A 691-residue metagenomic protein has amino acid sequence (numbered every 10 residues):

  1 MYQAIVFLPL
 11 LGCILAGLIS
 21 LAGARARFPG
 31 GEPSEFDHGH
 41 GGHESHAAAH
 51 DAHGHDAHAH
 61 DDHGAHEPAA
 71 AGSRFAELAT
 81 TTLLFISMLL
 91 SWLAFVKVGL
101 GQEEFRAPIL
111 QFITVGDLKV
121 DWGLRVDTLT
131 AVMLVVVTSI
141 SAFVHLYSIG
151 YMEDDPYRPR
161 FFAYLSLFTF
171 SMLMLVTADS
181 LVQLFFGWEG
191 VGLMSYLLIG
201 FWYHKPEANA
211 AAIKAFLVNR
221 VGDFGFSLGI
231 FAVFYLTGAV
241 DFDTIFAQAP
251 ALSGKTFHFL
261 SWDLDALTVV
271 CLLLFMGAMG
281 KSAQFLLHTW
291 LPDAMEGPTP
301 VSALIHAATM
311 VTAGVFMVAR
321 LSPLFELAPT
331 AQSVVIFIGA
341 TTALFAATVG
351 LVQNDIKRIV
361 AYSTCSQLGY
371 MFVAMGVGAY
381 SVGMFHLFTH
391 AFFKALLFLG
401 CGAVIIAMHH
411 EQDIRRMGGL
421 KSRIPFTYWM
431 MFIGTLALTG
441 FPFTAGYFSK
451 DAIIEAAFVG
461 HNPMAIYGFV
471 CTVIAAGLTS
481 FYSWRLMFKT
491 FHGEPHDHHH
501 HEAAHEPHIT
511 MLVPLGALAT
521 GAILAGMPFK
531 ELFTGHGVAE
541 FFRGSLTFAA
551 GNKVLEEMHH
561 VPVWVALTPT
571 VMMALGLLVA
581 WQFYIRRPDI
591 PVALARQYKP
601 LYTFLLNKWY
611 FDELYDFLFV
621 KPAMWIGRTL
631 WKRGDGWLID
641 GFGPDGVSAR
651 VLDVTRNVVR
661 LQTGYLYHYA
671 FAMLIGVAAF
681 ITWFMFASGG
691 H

Functional and structural regions predicted by a protein language model:
M1-L11, A71-T82, L118-V136, M174-G187 (+7 more regions): Membrane-entry segments of alpha-helical transmembrane domains in multi-pass membrane proteins
M1-Q3, I19-A142, L146-A163, L236-W262 (+4 more regions): Transmembrane helix-loop-helix hairpins at membrane boundaries of multipass inner-membrane proteins
Y2-G12, A76-L90, T130-V137, F161 (+12 more regions): Hydrophobic alpha-helical transmembrane segments of polytopic
C13-A16, M88-W92, K394, G400 (+2 more regions): Hydrophobic alpha-helical membrane-embedded segments
I14-L21, F143-H145, A347-V349, L486 (+2 more regions): Alpha-helical transmembrane segments
H63, P68, K97, G101-E104 (+5 more regions): Aromatic-capped, Gly/Pro-kinked transmembrane alpha-helices
T82-G99, G222-Y235, M431-T439, P514-G535 (+3 more regions): Hydrophobic alpha-helical membrane-insertion segments
I140-G187, L193-T510, G521, M527: Hydrophobic transmembrane alpha-helices and their helix-loop junctions in integral membrane proteins
